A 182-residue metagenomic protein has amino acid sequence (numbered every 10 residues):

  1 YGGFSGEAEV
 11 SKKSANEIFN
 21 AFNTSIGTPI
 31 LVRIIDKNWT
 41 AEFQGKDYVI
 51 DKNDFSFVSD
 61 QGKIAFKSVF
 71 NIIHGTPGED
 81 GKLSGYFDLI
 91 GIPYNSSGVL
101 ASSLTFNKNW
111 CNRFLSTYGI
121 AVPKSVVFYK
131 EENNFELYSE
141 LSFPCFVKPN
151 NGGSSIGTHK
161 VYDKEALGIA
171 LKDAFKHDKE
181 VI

Functional and structural regions predicted by a protein language model:
Y1, L104-I182: Active-site nucleotide/adenylate-binding loops and adjacent lid/helix of ATP-dependent enzymes
Y1-L100, L104-F106, W110, T117 (+1 more regions): ATP-binding N-terminal substructure of ATP-dependent carboxylate-amine bond-forming enzymes
